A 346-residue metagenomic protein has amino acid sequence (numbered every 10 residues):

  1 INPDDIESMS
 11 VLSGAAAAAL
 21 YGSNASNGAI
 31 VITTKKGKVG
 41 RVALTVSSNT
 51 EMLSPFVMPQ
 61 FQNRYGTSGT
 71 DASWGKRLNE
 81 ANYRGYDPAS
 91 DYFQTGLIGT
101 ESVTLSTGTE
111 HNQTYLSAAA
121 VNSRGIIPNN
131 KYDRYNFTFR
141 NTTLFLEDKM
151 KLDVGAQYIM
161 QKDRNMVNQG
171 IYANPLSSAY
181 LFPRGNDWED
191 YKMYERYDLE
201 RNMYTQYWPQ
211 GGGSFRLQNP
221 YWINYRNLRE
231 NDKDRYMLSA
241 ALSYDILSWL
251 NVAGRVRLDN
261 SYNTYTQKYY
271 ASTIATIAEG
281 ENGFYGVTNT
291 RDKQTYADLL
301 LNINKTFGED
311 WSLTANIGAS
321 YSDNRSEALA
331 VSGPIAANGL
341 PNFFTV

Functional and structural regions predicted by a protein language model:
I1-S13: Short acidic/polar hinge/loop motifs at secondary-structure boundaries that mediate gating or recognition
N2-D4, Y21-S26, N130-D133, N168: Short, glycine-/polar-rich solvent-exposed loops and beta-turns at beta-strand/coil boundaries
S13-A19: Acidic, small-polar-rich N-terminal luminal/periplasmic segments of exported/outer-membrane proteins
A19, A25-S48, E101-T104: N-terminal periplasmic accessory domains that precede and gate Gram-negative outer-membrane beta-barrel machines
T34-K36, T107-T109, T143-F145, L242-Y244 (+1 more regions): Residue-level signature of outer-membrane beta-barrel architecture
K38-G85, I126, N130, N136 (+2 more regions): Surface-exposed loop/interface segments of Gram-negative outer-membrane beta-barrel transport/assembly proteins
V121-S123: Ligand-site clamp/hinge motif
